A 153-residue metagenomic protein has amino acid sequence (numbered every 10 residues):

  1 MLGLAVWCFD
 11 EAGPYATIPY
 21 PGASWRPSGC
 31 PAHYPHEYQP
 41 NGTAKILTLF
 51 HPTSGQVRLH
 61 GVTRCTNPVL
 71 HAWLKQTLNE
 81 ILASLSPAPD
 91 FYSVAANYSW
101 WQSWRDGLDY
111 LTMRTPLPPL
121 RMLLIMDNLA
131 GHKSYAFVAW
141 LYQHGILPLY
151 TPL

Functional and structural regions predicted by a protein language model:
M1-L153: Short functional hotspots at interaction and active-site rims
